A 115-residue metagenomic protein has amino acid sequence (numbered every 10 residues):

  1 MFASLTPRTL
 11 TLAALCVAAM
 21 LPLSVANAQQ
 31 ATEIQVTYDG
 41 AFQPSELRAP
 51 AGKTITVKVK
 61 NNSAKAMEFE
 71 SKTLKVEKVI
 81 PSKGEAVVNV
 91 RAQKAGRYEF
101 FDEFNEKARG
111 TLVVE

Functional and structural regions predicted by a protein language model:
F2-A13: Bacterial N-terminal signal peptides that target proteins for export
T11-P22: Bacterial N-terminal signal peptides
L23-A28: Sec/Tat signal peptide C-region and signal peptidase I cleavage site
Q29-T54: N-terminal edge beta-strand
T32-E33, I80-E115: Extracellular/periplasmic metallocenter environments
Y38-S45, T73-K75, K83-V87: N-terminal post-signal-peptidase region of extra-cytosolic proteins
V59-N61: Asparagine-centered strand-capping/turn motif at beta-strand->loop junctions
A64-S82, G110: Histidine- and aromatic-enriched segments that form or immediately flank copper-ligand environments
